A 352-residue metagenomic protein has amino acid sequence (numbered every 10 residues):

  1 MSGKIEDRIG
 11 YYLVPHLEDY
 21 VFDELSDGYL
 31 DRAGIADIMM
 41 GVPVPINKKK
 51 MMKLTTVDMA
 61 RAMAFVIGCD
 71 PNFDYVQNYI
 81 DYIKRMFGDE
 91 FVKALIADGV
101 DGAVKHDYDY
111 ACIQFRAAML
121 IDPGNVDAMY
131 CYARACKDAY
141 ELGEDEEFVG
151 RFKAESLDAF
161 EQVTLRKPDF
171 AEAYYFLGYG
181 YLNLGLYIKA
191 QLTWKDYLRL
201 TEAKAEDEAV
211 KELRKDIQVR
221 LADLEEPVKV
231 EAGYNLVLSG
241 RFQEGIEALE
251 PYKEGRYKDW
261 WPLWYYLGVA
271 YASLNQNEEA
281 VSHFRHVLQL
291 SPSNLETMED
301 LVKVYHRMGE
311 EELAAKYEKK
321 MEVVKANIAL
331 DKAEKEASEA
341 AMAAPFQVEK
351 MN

Functional and structural regions predicted by a protein language model:
P123, K167-P168, G185, E202 (+3 more regions): Short coil turns that delineate tetratricopeptide repeat
A128, A173, D207-V210, I217 (+4 more regions): TPR alpha-solenoid repeat register
